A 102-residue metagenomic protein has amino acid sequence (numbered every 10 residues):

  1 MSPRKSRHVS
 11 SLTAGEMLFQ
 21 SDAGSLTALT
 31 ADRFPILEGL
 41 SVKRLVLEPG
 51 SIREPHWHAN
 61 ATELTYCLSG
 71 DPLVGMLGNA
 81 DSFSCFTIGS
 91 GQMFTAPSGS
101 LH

Functional and structural regions predicted by a protein language model:
M1-R44, E48, E54: A short, N-terminal "cap"/entry segment at the start of jelly-roll beta-barrel domains of the cupin/DSBH fold
S2-R4, L68, L101: C-terminal functional regions that serve as terminal interaction/effector modules
T27, L40, T65-Y66, S100-L101: Broad hydrophobic/π-residue packing in well-ordered secondary structure
P35-L37, W57, L64, F94: Generic marker of residues within folded, mature protein domains
L47-G50, F86-H102: Conserved metal-binding segment of the jelly-roll/cupin
P55-W57, G75-L77, S84-C85, P97: Intrinsically disordered, low-complexity regions enriched in proline, serine, glycine and charged residues
H58-A80, S90: Glycine- and acidic-residue-biased ligand/ion/polar-headgroup-sensing regions
